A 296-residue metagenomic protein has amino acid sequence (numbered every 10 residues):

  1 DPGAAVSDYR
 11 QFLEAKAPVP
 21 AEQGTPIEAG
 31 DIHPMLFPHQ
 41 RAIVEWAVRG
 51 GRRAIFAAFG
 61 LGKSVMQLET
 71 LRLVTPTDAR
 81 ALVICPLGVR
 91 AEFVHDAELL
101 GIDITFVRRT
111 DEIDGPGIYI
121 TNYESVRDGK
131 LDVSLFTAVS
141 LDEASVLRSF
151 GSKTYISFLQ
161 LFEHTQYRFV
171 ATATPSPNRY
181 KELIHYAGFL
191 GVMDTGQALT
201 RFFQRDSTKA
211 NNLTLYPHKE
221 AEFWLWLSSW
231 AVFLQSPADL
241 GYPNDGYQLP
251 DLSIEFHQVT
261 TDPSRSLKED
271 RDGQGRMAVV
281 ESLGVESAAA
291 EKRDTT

Functional and structural regions predicted by a protein language model:
D1-R53, I118, N122-E124, S134-T137: Charged, low-complexity
G50-T70: Walker A/P-loop
A54-A58, L82, F169: Short hydrophobic/aromatic beta-strand immediately N-terminal to the Walker A/P-loop
S64-E69, D78-L100, P177-L183: Conserved Walker A/P-loop ATP-binding site and its immediately adjacent core in helicase/helicase-like ATPase domains
P76-R80, L99, A138, V146 (+1 more regions): Conserved P-loop NTPase motor "coupling/switch" region that bridges the ATPase
G88-D111, L190-D194: Conserved helix-turn-beta segment of the N-terminal RecA-like "Helicase ATP-binding" lobe in SF1/SF2 helicases
T110-A138, S149, K153: Conserved helix/coil segment N-terminal to the catalytic DExD/H
D239-T296: Conserved helicase/translocase motor-coupling segment
